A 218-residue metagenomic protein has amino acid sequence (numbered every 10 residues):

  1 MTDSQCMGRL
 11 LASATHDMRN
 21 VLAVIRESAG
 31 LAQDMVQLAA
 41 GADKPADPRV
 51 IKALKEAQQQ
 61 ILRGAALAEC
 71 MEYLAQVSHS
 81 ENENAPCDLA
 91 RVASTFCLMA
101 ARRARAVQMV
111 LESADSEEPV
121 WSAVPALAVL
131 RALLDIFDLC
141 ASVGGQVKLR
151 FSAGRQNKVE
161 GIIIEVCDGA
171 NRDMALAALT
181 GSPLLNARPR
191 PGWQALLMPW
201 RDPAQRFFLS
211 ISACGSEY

Functional and structural regions predicted by a protein language model:
M1-M7: Conserved signal-transmission helix
D3, A85, E118-V129: Conserved ATP-binding motifs of the histidine kinase catalytic
D3, M18, L22-L62, E81: Histidine phosphotransfer helical core of two-component systems
G8-N20, R26-E27, P125-L149, S182-A187: Conserved ATP-binding N-box helix of the HATPase_c
S28, P48-V107: Conserved DHp (HisKA) dimerization/phosphotransfer helix of two-component histidine kinases, i.e., the long coiled-coil
V110-V120, V124, G154: Conserved catalytic submotifs in the C-terminal HATPase_c
Q156-R188: Glycine-rich/acidic phosphate-handling loop/turn and adjacent ATP-lid/helix of nucleotide-binding kinase/ATPase domains
T180-A204, L209-G215: Conserved glycine-/histidine-rich ATP-lid loop and adjacent helix of the Bergerat-fold HATPase_c
